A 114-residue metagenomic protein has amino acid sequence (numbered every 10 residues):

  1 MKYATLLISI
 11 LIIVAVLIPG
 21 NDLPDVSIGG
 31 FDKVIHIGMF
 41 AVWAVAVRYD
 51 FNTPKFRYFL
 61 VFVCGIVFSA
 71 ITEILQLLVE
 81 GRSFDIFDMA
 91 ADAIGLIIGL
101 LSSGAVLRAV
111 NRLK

Functional and structural regions predicted by a protein language model:
M1-M89, A93-K114: Bulky hydrophobic segments
